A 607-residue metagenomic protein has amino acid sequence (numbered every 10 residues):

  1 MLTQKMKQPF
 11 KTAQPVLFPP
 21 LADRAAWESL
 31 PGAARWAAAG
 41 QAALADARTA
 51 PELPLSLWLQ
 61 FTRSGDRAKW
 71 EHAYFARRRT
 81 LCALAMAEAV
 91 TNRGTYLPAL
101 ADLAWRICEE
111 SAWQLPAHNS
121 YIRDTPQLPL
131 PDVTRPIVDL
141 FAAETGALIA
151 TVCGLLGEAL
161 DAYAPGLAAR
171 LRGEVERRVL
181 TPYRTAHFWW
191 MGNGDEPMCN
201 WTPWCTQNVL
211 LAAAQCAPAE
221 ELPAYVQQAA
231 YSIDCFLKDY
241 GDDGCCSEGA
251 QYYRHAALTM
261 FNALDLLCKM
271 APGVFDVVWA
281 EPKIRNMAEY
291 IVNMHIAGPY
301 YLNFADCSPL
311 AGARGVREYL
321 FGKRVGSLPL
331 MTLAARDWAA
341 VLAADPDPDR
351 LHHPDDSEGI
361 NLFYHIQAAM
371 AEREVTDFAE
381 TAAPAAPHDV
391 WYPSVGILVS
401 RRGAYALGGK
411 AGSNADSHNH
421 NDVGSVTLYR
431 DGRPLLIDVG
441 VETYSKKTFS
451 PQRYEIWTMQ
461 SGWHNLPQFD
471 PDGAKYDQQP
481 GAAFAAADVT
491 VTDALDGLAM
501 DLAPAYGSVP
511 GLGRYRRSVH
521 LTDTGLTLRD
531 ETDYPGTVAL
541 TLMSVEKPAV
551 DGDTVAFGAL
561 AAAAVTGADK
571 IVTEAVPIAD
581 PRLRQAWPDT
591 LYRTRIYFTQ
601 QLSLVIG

Functional and structural regions predicted by a protein language model:
M1-A37, A83-A89: Extreme N-terminal leader/anchor segments
A43-P54, L100-H118, G166-M191, A224-G244 (+1 more regions): Long, well-ordered core segments of solenoidal/helical folds
S64-R77, P126-A143, T185-P203, G241-A257 (+4 more regions): Solvent-exposed loop and edge beta-strand segments that line ligand/cofactor-binding and catalytic clefts
A76-V90, D102-R106, A143-T151: Non-membrane alpha-helical segments in proteins
N119-I122, A143, L342-D356, K446-G607: CBM-like, beta-strand-rich accessory domains located in the C-terminal region of large, secreted polysaccharide-active
L128-Q251, N262, R373-A383: Active-site lining segments of carbohydrate-active enzymes
L258, N262-L435, T492-D493, W587 (+1 more regions): Carbohydrate-active enzyme catalytic cores, enriched for enzymes that act on polyanionic acidic polysaccharides
L436-T448: Cytochrome P450 core scaffold surrounding the K-helix E-X-X-R motif and the conserved "meander" helix-loop region
